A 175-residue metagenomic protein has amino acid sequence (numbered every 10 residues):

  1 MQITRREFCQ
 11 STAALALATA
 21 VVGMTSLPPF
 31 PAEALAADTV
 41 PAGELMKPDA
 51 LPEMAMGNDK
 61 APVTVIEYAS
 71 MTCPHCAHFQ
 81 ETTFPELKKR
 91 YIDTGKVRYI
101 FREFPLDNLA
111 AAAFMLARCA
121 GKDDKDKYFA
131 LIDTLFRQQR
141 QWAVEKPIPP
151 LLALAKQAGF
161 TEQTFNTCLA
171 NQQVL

Functional and structural regions predicted by a protein language model:
I3-D107: Extracytoplasmic thiol/disulfide redox context detector
A50-P52, A112, F165: Glycine-rich, flexible loop/turn motifs
A69-T72, A77-K156: Structural alpha/beta surface segment adjacent to cysteine/selenocysteine redox centers across thiol/disulfide enzymes
T134-R137, Q163-L169: Short glycine/proline- and acidic residue-enriched helix-loop micro-motifs that form flexible lids or anion-recognition
A170-L175: Thioredoxin-like thiol-disulfide oxidoreductase module
